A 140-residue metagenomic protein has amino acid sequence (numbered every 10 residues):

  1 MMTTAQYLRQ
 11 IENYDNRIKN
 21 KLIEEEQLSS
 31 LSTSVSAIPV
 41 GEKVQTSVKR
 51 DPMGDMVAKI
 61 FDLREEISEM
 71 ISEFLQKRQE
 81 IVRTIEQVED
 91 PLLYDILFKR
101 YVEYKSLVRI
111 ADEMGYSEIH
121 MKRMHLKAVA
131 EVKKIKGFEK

Functional and structural regions predicted by a protein language model:
M1-T84, A130, K136-K140: N-terminal interaction/assembly modules
K77-E80, P91-L93, M124: N-terminal positioning helix adjacent to the helix-turn-helix/winged-helix DNA-binding module
Q87-D90, K134: Secondary-structure boundary motif
E89-E103: Short amphipathic alpha helix immediately N-terminal
R109-M114: Short alpha-helical "recognition helix" segments of helix-turn-helix
M121-V132: DNA major-groove recognition helices of helix-turn-helix
